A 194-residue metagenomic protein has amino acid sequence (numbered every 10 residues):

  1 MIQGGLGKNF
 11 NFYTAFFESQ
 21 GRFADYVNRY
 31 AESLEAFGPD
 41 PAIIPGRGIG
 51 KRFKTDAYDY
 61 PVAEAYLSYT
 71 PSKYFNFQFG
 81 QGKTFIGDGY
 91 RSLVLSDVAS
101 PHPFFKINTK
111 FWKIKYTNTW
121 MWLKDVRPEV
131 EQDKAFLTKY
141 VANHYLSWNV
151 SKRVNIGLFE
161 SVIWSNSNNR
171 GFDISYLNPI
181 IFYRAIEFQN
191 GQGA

Functional and structural regions predicted by a protein language model:
M1-G4, K8-T14, E32-I43, F77 (+2 more regions): Transmembrane beta-strand segments of Gram-negative outer membrane beta-barrel proteins
M1-N28, Y60, P71-S72, G82-H102 (+1 more regions): Transmembrane beta-barrel domains of bacterial outer-membrane proteins
I2, K51-T55, L67, L93-L95 (+3 more regions): Outer-membrane beta-barrel proteins
G4-K8, F16, A65-P71, N108-F111 (+2 more regions): Residue-level signature of outer-membrane beta-barrel architecture
G21-F23, G48-G50, G82-L93, L123-V130 (+1 more regions): Sequence/structural signature of outer-membrane beta-barrel proteins
D25-G46, N169-E187: Surface-exposed loop/turn segments flanking beta-strands in extracellular/periplasmic regions
V27-R29, P45-T55, Y66: Extracellular/periplasm-exposed beta-strand and loop segments of Gram-negative cell-envelope proteins, dominated by
N76, T84-F85, V98-A99, F104-A194: Signature for the C-terminal beta-barrel architecture of outer-membrane proteins
